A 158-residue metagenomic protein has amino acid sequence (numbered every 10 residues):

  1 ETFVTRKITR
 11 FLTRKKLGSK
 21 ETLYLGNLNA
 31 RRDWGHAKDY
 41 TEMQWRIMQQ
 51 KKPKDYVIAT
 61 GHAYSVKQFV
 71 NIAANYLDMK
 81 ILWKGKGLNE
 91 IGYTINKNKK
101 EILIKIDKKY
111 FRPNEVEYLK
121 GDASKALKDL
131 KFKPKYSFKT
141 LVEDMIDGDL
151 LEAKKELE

Functional and structural regions predicted by a protein language model:
E1: Active-site loop immediately N-terminal to the catalytic Tyr-X3-Lys motif of short-chain dehydrogenase/reductase
V4-E158: C-terminal substrate-binding subdomain of Rossmann-fold SDR/epimerase-dehydratase oxidoreductases
